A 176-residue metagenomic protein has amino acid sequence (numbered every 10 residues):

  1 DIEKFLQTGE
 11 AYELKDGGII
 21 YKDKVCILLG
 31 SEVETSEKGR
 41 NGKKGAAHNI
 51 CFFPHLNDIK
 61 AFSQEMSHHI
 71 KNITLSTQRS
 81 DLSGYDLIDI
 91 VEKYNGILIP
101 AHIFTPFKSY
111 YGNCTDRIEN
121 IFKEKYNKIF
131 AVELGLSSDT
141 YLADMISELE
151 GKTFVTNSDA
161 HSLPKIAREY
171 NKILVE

Functional and structural regions predicted by a protein language model:
I2-L75, D89-I97, P106-E176: Charged catalytic cores and adjacent phosphate/nucleic-acid-binding surfaces used for phosphate/nucleic-acid chemistry
L75-L82: Active-site glycine- and acidic-residue-rich loops that bind and position anionic ligands or nucleotide-like cofactors
G84-I88: Phosphate-interacting basic helix/loop segments used at nucleotide- and nucleic-acid interfaces
P100-H102: Short beta-strands and strand-loop turn motifs
